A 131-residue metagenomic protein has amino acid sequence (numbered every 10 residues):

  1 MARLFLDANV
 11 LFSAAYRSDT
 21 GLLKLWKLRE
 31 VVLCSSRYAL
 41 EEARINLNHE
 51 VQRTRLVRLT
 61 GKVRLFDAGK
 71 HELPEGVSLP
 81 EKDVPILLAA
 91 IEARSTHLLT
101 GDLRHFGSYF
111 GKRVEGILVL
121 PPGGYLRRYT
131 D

Functional and structural regions predicted by a protein language model:
M1-S35: Short, well-structured N-terminal submotif of metal-dependent ribonuclease cores
D7-A8, S36, D102, P121-P122: A secondary-structure boundary/capping signal
S13-A15, N46, Y109, R128-Y129: Residues that scaffold the ATP/ADP-binding catalytic core of kinase and kinase-like folds
G21-K24, V51-Q52, E115-I117: Glycine-rich, phosphate-binding/catalytic loops in enzymes
K27-V77: PIN-domain endoribonuclease scaffold, especially VapC-family toxins
L40, G76-V77, R104-D131: Acidic, PIN/NYN-like endoribonuclease modules and their adjacent C-terminal/linker elements
R64-Y109: Active-site neighborhoods of divalent-metal-dependent phosphate/nucleic-acid chemistry enzymes
